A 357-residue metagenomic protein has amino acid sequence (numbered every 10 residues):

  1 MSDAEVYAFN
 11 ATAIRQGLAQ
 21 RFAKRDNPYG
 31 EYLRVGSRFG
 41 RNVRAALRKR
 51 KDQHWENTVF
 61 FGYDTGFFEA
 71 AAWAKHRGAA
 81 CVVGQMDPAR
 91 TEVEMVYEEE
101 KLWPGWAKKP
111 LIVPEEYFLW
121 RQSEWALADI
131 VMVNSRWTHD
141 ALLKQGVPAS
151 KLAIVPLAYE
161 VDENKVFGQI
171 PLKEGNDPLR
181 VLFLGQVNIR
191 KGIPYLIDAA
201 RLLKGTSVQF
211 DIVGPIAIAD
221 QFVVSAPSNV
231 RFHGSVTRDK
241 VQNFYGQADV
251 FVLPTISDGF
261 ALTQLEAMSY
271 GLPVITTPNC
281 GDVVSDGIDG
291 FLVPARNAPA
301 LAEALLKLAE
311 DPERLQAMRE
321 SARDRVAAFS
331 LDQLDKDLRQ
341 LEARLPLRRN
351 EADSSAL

Functional and structural regions predicted by a protein language model:
R15-G30, C81-L119: Acceptor-binding helix/loop patch of EC 2.4 sugar-transfer enzymes, predominantly nucleotide-sugar-dependent
W137, A158: Carbohydrate-associated surface elements
G168, L172-K191, I197-R201: Conserved donor-binding/catalytic core segment of Leloir-type glycosyltransferases
S235-V236, N243-A248: Short alpha-helical donor nucleotide-sugar binding micro-motif in glycosyltransferases
I256: Aromatic "clamp/platform" in nucleotide-sugar-dependent glycosyltransferases that forms part of the donor/acceptor
P273-T276: Short hydrophobic beta-strand element within catalytic cores of glycosyltransferases and related nucleotide-activated
G287, F291-A298, K307-P312: Conserved acidic donor-binding segment of nucleotide-sugar-dependent glycosyltransferases
K307, R314-A328, Q340: A short, well-ordered alpha-helix in the C-terminal region of glycosyltransferases
